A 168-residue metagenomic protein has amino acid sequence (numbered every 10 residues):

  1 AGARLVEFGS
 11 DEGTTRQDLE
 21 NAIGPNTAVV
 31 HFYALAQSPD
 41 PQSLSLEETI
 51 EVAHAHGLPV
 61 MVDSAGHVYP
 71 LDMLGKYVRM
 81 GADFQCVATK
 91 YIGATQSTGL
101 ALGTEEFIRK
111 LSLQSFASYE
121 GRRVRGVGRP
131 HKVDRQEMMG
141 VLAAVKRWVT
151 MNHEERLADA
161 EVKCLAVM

Functional and structural regions predicted by a protein language model:
A1-H153, L157, E161-M168: Conserved PLP-enzyme active-site core in the AAT-like
